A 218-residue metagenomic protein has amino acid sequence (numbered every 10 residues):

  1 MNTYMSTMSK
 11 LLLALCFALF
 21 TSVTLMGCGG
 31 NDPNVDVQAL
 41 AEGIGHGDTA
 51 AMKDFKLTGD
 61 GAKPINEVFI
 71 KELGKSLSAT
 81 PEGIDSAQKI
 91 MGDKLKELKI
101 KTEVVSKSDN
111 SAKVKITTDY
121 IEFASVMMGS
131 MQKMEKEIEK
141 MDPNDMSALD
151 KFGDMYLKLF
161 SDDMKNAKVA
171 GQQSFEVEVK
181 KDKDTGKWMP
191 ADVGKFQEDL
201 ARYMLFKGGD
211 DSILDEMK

Functional and structural regions predicted by a protein language model:
N2-L13: Bacterial N-terminal signal peptides that target proteins for export
L13-T21: Hydrophobic helical h-region of N-terminal Sec-dependent signal peptides in bacterial secretory/periplasmic proteins
V23-G27: C-terminal motif of bacterial Sec signal peptides marking the signal peptidase cleavage site
G29-K218: Subset-of-secretome marker
